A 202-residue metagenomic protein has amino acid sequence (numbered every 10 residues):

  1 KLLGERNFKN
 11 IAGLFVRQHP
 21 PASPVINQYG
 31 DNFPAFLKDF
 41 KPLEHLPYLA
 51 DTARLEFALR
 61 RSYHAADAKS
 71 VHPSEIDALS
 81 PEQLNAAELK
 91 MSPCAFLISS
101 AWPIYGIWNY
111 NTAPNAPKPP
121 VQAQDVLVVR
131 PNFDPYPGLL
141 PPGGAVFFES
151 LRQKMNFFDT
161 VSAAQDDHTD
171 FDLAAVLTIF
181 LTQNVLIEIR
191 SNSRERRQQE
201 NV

Functional and structural regions predicted by a protein language model:
K1-S80, F133, G138-V202: Long, charge-rich, low-complexity alpha-helical segments
F57, R61-N109: Short, functional C-terminal segments
E88-Q153: Low-complexity, glycine/alanine/valine/leucine- and proline-rich hydrophobic stretches
